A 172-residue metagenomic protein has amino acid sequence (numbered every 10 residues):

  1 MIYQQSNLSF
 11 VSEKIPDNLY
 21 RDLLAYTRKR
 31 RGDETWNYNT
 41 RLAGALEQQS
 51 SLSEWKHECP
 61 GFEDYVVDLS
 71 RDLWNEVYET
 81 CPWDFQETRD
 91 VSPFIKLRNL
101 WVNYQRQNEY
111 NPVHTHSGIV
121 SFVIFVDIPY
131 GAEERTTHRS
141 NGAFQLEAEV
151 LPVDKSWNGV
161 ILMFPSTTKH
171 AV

Functional and structural regions predicted by a protein language model:
M1-V91, W101, Q107-N111: Non-heme Fe(II)/2-oxoglutarate
F85-T88, F94-I95, S156-N158: Short secondary-structure boundary micro-motifs
R98-A171: Catalytic core of non-heme Fe(II) oxygenases with the double-stranded beta-helix
